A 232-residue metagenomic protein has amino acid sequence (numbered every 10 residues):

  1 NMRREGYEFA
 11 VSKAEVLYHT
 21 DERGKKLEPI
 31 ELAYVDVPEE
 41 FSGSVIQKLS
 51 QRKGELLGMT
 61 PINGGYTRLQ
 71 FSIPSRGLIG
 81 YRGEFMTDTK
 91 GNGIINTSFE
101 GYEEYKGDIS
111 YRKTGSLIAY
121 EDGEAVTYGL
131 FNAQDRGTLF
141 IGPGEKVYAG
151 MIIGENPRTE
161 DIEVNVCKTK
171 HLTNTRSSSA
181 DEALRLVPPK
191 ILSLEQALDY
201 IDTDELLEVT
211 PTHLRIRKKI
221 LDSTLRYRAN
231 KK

Functional and structural regions predicted by a protein language model:
N1-K232: Accessory interaction regions appended to the cores of large information-processing enzymes
